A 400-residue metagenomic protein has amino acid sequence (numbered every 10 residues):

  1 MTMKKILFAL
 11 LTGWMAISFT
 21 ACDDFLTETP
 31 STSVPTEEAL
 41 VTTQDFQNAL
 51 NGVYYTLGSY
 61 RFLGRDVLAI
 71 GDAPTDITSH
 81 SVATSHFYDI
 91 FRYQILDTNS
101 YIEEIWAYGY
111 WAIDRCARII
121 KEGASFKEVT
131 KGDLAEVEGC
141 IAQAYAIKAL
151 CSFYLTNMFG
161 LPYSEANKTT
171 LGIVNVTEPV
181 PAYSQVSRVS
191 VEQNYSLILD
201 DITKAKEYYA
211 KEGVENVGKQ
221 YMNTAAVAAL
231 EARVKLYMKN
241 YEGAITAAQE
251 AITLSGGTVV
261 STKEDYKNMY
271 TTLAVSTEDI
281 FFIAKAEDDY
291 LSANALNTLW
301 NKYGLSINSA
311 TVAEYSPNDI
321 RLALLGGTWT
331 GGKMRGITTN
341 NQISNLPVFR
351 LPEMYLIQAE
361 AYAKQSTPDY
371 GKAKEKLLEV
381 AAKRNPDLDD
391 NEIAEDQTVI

Functional and structural regions predicted by a protein language model:
M1-T32: Bacterial Sec-dependent N-terminal signal peptides
C22-I70, A248, K374-L378, L388-N391: Membrane-proximal, proline-rich intrinsically disordered regions
N48, T78, Y221, K239 (+3 more regions): Hydrophobic-face positions in mid-chain alpha helices that act as interaction patches
L50, I113-C116, F153, Y195 (+4 more regions): Inward-facing hydrophobic residues that define packing positions of alpha-helical scaffold repeats
S85-F159, V189, K206-K211, G243 (+3 more regions): Conserved, well-structured interaction surfaces
G132-E138, M158-E192, S196: Short coil/linker segments at helix-helix boundaries
Y195, Y241, P368-Y370: TPR-repeat structural position
